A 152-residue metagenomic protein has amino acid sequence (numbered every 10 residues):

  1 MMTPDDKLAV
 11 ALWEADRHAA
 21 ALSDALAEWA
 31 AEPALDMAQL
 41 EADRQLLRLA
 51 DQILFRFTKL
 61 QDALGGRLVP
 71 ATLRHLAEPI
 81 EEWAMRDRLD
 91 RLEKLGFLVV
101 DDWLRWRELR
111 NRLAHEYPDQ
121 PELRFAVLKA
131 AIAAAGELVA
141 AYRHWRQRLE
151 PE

Functional and structural regions predicted by a protein language model:
M1-E152: Solvent-exposed interaction patches of small proteins and small membrane subunits
